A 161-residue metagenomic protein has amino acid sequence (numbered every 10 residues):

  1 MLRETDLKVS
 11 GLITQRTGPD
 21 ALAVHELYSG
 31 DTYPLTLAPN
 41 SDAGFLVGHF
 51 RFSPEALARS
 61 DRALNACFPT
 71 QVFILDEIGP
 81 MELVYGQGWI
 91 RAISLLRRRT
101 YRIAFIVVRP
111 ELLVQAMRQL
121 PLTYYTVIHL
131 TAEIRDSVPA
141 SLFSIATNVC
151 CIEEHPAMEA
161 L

Functional and structural regions predicted by a protein language model:
L2-R51, E55: N-terminal phosphate/diphosphate-binding loop that engages ATP/GTP or pyrophosphate donors across diverse enzyme folds
E4-T5, A66-C67, R98-R99: Alpha-helix C-cap/termination motif
V9-G11, I74, Y125-H129: Conserved beta-strand scaffold positions in the cores of enzyme catalytic domains, especially in NTP/NDP-utilizing
S10, V72, I103-F105: Residue-level preference for the first positions of well-ordered beta-strands
R16-L22, F68-Q71, T131-E133: Generic structural signal for short, solvent-exposed loop/turn connectors between secondary structure elements
D42-Y85, W89-S94: Phosphate-binding/switch loop-helix module in NTP-utilizing enzymes
I78-E159: Replace "adjacent to P-loop NTPase cores in ATP/GTP-dependent enzymes" with "adjacent to NTP-binding cores
